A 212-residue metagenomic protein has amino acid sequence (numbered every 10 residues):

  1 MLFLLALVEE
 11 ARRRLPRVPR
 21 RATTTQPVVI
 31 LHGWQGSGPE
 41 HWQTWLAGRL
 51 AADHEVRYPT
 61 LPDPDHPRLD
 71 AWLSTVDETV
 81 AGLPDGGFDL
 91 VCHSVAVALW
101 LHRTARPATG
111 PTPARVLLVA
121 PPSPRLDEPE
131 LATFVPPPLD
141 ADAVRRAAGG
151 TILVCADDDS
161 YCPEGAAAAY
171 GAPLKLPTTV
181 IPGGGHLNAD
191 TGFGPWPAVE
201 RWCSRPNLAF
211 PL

Functional and structural regions predicted by a protein language model:
T25-G86: Active-site catalytic motif of lipid deacylating hydrolases and related acyltransferases
L61, L117-R125: Active-site nucleophile loop of the alpha/beta-hydrolase fold
D89, R115-L117: Residue in the alpha/beta-hydrolase core beta-strand immediately N-terminal to the catalytic nucleophile
V91-W100: Gly/Ala-rich beta-loop-alpha elbow adjacent to hydrolase catalytic centers
A147, L153-C155: Short beta-strand/loop motif that positions the catalytic acidic residue of the alpha/beta-hydrolase fold
S160-A166: Conserved alpha/beta-hydrolase "acid-adjacent" motif
G184-G194: Catalytic histidine-centered segment of alpha/beta-hydrolase-like enzymes
G192-L212: Catalytic active-site module of serine/aspartate enzymes centered on a nucleophile-bearing elbow/loop
